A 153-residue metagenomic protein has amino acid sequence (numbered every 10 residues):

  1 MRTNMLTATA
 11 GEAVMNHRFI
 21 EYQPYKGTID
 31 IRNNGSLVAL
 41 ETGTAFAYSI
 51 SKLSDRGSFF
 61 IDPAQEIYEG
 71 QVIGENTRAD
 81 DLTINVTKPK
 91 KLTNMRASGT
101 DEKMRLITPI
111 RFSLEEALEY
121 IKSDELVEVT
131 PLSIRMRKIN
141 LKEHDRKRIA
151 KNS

Functional and structural regions predicted by a protein language model:
M1-S153: Accessory interaction regions appended to the cores of large information-processing enzymes
